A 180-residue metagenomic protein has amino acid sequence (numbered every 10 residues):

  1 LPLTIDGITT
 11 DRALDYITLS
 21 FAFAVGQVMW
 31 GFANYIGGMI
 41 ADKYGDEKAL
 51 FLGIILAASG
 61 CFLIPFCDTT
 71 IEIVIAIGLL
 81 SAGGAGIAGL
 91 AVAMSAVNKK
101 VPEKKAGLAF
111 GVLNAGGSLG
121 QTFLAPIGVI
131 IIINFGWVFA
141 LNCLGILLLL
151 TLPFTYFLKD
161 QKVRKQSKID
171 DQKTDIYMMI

Functional and structural regions predicted by a protein language model:
A13, G45, F66-D68, P102: Helix-breaking motifs and short loop linkers at transmembrane-helix boundaries and internal kinks in secondary membrane
Q27-Y35, T122: Residue-level signature of mid-helix packing/kink "hotspots" within the transmembrane helices of 12-pass Major
A33-G45: Helix-to-loop junctions at the C-terminal end of transmembrane segments in multipass secondary transporters
I55-D68: C-terminal ends and interior cores of transmembrane alpha-helices in multi-pass membrane transporters/permeases
E72-A88: Hydrophobic core of transmembrane alpha-helices in multi-pass small-molecule transporters, especially MFS/SLC-type
I87-V101: Intracellular juxtamembrane helix-capping segments at the cytosolic ends of symmetry-related transmembrane helices
L113-V163: Helix-loop-helix hairpin linking two adjacent transmembrane segments in secondary transporters
K159-M178: Flexible cytoplasmic inter-helical loops of multi-pass small-molecule transporters
